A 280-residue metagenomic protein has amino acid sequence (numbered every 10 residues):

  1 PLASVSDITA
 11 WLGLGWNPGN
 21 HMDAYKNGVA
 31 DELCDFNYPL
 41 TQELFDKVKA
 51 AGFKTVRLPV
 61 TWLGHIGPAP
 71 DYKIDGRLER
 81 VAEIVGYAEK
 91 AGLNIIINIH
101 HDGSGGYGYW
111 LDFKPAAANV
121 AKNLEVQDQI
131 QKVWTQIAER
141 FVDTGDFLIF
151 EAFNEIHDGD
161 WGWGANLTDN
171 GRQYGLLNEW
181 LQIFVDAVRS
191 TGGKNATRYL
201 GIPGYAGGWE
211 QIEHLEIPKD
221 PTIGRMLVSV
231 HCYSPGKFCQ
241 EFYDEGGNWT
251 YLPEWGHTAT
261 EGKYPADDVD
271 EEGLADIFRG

Functional and structural regions predicted by a protein language model:
P1-G13, V48, L63, K73-G76 (+4 more regions): Mature, Sec-exported extracytoplasmic domains of Gram-positive
P1-T55, D71: N-terminal carbohydrate-binding accessory modules
L14-P18, V56-L58, I95-I99, L148-F150 (+2 more regions): Hydrophobic faces of well-ordered beta-strands that scaffold small-molecule active sites in alpha/beta enzyme cores
N20-A24, T55, T61-I66, H101-G105 (+3 more regions): Solvent-exposed loop/turn segments at secondary-structure junctions within structured extracellular/periplasmic domains
N27-G28, P68, Y107-G108, W161-W163 (+1 more regions): Short, solvent-exposed loop/turn and secondary-structure capping segments
G28, E32, P68, Y72 (+3 more regions): Short coil/turn segments at secondary-structure junctions
F36-V56, I66, P70-H101, G105-A152 (+1 more regions): An active-site-proximal structural segment forming one wall of the substrate-binding cleft that immediately precedes
K122-G280: Active-site region of glycoside hydrolase catalytic domains
